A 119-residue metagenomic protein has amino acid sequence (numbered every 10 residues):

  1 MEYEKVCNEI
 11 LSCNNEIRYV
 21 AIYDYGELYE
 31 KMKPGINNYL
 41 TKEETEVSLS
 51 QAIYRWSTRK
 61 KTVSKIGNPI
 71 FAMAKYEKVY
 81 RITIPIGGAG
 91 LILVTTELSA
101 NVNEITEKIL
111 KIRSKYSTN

Functional and structural regions predicted by a protein language model:
M1-N119: Non-catalytic interaction/Regulatory regions outside core domains
